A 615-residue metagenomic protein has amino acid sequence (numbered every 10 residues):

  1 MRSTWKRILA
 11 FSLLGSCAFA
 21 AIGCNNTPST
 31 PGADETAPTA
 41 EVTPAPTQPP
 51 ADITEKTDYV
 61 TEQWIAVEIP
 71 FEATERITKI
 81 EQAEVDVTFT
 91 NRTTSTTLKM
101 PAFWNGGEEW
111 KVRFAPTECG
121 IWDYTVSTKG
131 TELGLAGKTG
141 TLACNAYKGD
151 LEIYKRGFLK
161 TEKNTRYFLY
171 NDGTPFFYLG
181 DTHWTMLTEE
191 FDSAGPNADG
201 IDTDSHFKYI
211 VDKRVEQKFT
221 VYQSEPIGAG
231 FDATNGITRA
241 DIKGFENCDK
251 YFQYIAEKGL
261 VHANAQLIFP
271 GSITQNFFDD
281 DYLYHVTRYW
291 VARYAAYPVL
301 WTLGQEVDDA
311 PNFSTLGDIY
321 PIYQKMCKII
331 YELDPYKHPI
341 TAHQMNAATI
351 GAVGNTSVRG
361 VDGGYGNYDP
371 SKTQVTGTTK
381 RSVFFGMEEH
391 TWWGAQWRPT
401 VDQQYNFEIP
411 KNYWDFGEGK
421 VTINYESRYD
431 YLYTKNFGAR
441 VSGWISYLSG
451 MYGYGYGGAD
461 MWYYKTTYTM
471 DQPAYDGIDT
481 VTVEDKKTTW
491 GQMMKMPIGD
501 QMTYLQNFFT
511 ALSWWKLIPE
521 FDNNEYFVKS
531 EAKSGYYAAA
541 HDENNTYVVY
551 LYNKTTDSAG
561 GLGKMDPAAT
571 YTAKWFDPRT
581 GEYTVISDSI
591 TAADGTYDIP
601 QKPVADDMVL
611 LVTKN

Functional and structural regions predicted by a protein language model:
M1-A10: Bacterial N-terminal signal peptides that target proteins for export
A20-G23: C-terminal motif of bacterial Sec signal peptides marking the signal peptidase cleavage site
N25-T27: Bacterial signal peptide processing site
P49-T93, M100-F103, T141-K148, G157 (+2 more regions): Non-catalytic, glycine-rich low-complexity segments
E55-T57, T78-E81, T422, F437-S587 (+1 more regions): Aromatic- and carboxylate-lined catalytic core of secreted/periplasmic carbohydrate-active enzymes
E84, G130, Y147, I153-K372 (+1 more regions): Active-site mouth of glycoside hydrolases
T94, L98-K163: Extended acidic/polar, glycine-enriched regions that form or flank non-catalytic beta-rich accessory modules
Y336-K337, P370-Q472: Catalytic-core region of carbohydrate-active enzymes that cleave or remodel glycosidic bonds
